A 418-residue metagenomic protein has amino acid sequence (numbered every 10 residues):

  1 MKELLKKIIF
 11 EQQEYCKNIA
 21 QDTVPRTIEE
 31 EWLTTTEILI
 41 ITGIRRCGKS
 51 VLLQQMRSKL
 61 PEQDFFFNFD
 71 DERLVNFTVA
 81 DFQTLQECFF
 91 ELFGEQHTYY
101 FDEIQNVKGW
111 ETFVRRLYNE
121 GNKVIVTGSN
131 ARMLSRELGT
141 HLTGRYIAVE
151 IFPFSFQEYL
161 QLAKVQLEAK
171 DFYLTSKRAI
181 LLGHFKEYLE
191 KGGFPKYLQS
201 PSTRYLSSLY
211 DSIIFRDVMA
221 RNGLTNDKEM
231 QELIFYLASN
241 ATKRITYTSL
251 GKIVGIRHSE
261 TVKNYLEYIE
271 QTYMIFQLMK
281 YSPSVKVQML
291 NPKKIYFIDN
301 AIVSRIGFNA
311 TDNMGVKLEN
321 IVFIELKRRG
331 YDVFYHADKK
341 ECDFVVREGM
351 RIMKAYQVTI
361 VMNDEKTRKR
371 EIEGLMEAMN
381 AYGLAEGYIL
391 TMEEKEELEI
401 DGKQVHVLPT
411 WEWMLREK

Functional and structural regions predicted by a protein language model:
K2-Y15, E137-T246: Interdomain motor-coupling "hinge/lid" segment immediately C-terminal to the ATP-binding subdomain of NTP-driven enzymes
C16-L33: Pre-Walker A adenine-sensing motif
I41: Hydrophobic anchor at the beta1->P-loop junction of P-loop NTPases
K49: Conserved lysine of the Walker
L52: Hydrophobic positions on the alpha1 helix immediately C-terminal to the Walker A/P-loop
F66-H97: Short glycine-rich substrate-engagement loop in P-loop NTPases that contacts/grips substrate
L198-I352: Accessory nucleic acid-recognition modules appended to NTPase machines
E394-K418: Domain-level recognition of nuclease-like catalytic cores that cleave nucleotide substrates
